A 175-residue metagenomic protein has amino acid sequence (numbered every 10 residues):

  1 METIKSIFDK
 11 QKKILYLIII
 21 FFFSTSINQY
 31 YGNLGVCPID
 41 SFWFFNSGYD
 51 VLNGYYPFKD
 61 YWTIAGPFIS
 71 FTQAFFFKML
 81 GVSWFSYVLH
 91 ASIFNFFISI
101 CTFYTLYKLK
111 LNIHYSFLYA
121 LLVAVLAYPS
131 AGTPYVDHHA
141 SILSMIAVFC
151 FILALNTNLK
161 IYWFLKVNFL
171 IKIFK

Functional and structural regions predicted by a protein language model:
M1-I27, I113, L153: Start-transfer (signal-anchor) and selected internal transmembrane alpha helices of multi-pass inner/ER membrane
Y31-S47, F58-F75, V82-F85: Extracytoplasmic catalytic/substrate-binding loops of multi-pass membrane glycan-assembly enzymes
L52-K59, T72-H90, K110, L126: Juxtamembrane segments of multi-pass membrane glycosylation machinery that transfer sugars from lipid-linked donors
L89-I113, I146-F149: Transmembrane-helix motifs of polytopic, lipid-linked glycan transferases
T102-V125, K160: Transmembrane-helix signature of polytopic, membrane-embedded enzymes that assemble or transfer cell-envelope glycans
K108-K110, A147-L165: Membrane-interface transmembrane helices that cradle and orient dolichyl/undecaprenyl
A124, Y162-K175: Membrane-interface alpha helices of multi-pass inner-membrane proteins
G132-S141: Short acidic/glycine- and proline-prone juxtamembrane loop motifs at membrane-interface regions of multi-pass membrane
